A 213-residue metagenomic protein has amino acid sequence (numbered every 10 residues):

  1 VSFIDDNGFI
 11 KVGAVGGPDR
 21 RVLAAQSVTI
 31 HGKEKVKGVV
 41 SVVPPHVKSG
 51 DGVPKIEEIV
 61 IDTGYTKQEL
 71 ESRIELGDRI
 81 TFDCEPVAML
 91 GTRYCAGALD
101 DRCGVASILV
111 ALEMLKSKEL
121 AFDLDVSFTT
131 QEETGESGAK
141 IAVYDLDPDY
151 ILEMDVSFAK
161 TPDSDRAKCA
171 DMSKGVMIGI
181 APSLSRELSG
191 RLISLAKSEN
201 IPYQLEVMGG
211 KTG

Functional and structural regions predicted by a protein language model:
V1-G213: N-terminal hydrophobic/helix-forming segments and targeting peptides
